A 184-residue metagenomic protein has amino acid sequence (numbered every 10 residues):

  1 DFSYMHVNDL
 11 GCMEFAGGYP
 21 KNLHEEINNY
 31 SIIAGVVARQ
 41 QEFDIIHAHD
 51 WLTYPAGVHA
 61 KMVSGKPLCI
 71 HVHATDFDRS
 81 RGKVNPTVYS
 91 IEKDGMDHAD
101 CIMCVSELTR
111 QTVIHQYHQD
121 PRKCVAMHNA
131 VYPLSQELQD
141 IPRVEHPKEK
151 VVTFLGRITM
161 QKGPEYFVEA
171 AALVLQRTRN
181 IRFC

Functional and structural regions predicted by a protein language model:
D1-Q41: A conserved catalytic-core segment of Leloir-type glycosyltransferases
E26-I33, K66-C69, F77-D94, P133 (+1 more regions): Nucleotide-sugar donor phosphate/pyrophosphate-binding loop at the beta->alpha transition of glycosyltransferases
G35-Q40, M62, N85-I102: Membrane-proximal helix-turn-helix segments that form the acceptor-binding/catalytic region of lipid-linked
I45-H47, Y54, V58-D78, A126: Active-site proximal beta-strand in glycosyltransferases
I46-H47, D97-E107: A short beta-strand/loop micro-motif in the catalytic core of glycosyltransferases that engages the nucleotide-sugar
C104, A126, V151-F154: A structural signal for the hydrophobic beta-strands that form the central parallel beta-sheet of Rossmann-like
L108, A130: Carbohydrate-associated surface elements
R143-A172: Conserved donor-binding/catalytic core segment of Leloir-type glycosyltransferases
